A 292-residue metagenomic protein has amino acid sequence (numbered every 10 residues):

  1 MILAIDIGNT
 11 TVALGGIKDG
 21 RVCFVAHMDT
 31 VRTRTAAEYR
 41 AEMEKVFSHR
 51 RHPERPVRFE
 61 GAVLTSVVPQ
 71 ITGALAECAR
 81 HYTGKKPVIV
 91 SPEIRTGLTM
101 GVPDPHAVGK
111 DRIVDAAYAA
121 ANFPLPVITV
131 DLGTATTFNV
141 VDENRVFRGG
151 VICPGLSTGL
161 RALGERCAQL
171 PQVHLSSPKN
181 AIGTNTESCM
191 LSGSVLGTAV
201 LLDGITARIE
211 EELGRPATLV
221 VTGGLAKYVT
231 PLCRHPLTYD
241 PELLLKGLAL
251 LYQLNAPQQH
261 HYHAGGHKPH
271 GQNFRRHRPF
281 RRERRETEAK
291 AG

Functional and structural regions predicted by a protein language model:
I2-A4, L160-G292: ATP-binding/phosphotransfer module of carbohydrate and carboxylate kinases, centering on a glycine-rich
I2-D6, V63, V127-D131, V220: Short glycine-aspartate micro-motif
I2-K45, R55, V146-P171, S176-N180: Short glycine-rich, Thr/Ser-proximal phosphate-binding strand/loop in the N-terminal lobe of ATP-dependent enzymes
T33-T35, I94-L98, L243-G247: A short acidic, often aromatic-flanked loop/helix-cap motif at beta-alpha or helix-coil junctions that lines enzyme
M43-G61, I205-A217: Phosphate/pyrophosphate-binding loops at sites that engage ATP/ADP/AMP, CoA/4′-phosphopantetheine, polyphosphate
F47, F123, Y252-A256: Short, hydrophobic alpha-helical segments
R51-A107, N144-G150, G155-L156, T184-V195 (+3 more regions): Short beta-strand-loop/turn "lid" adjacent to the catalytic site in phosphate-handling enzymes
K85-R166, V195-R208, G265, R275 (+2 more regions): Phosphate-binding/catalytic loop of phosphoryl-transfer enzymes
